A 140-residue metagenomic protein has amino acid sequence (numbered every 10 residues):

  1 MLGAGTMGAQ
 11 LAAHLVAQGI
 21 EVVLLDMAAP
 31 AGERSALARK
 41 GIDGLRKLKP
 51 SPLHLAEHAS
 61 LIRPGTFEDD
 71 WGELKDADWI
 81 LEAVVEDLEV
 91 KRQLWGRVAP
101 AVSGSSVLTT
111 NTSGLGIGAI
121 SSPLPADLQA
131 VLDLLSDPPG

Functional and structural regions predicted by a protein language model:
M1-K47, A101: NAD(P)+-binding Rossmann beta1-loop-alpha1 motif at the extreme N-terminus of oxidoreductases
L2, Q10, G65, A83 (+1 more regions): Structural motif
L15, A29, G41-P50, L81 (+4 more regions): Structural signal for hydrophobic packing residues in well-ordered secondary-structure cores of soluble enzyme domains
E21, L61-R63, Q129-A130: Conserved beta-strand segments of alpha/beta enzyme cores
V22, D78, V107: Hydrophobic "anchor" residues on beta-strands that sit immediately upstream of conserved functional sites
G44-V102: A structured beta-alpha segment of the ubiquitous adenosine-cofactor-binding alpha/beta core
D87-G140: Rossmann-fold NAD(P)-binding glycine/threonine-rich loop
